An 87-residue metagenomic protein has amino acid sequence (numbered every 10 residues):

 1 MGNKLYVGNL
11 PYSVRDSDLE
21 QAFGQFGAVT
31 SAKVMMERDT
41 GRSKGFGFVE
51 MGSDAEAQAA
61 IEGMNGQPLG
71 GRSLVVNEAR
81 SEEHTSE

Functional and structural regions predicted by a protein language model:
M1-E78: Canonical RRM/RBD RNA-binding surface and closely related RRM-like beta-sheet modules in eukaryotic RNA-binding proteins
E82-E87: Conserved small/polar residues in nucleotide/adenosyl-binding loops
